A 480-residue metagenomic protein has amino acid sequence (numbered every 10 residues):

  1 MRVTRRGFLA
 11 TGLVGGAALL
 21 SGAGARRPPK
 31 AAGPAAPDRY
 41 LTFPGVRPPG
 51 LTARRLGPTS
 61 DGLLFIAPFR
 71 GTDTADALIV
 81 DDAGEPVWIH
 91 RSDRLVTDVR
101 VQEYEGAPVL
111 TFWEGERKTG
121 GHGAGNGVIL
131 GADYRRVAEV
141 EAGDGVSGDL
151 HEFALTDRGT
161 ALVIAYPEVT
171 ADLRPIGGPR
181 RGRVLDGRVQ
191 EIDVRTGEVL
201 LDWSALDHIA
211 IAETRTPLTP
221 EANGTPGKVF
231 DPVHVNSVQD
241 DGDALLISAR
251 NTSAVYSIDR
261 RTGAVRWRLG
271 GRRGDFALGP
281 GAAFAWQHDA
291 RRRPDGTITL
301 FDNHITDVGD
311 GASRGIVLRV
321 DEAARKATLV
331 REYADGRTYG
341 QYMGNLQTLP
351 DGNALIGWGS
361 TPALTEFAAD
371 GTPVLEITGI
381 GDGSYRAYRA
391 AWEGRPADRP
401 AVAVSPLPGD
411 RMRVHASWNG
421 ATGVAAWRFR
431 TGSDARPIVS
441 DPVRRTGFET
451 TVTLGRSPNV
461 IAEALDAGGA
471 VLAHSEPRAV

Functional and structural regions predicted by a protein language model:
M1-G15: N-terminal secretory signal peptides and thylakoid transit peptides that target proteins across membranes
M1-R2, G22, S204: Poly-acidic low-complexity segments
G12-G15, P28-V480: Histidine-/acidic-rich catalytic cores in large beta-rich domains
L20-P29: Bacterial Sec-dependent signal peptides at the C-terminal "C-region" and cleavage site
